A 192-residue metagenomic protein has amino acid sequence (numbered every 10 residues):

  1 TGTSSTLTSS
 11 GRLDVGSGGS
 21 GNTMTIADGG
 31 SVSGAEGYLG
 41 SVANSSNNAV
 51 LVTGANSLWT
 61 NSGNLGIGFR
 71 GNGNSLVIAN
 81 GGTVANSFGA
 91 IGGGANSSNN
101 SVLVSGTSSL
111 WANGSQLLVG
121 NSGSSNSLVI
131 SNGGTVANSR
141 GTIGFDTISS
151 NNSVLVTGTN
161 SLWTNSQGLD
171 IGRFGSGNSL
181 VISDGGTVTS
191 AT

Functional and structural regions predicted by a protein language model:
T1-T192: Beta-strand-rich extracellular passenger or scaffold domains
